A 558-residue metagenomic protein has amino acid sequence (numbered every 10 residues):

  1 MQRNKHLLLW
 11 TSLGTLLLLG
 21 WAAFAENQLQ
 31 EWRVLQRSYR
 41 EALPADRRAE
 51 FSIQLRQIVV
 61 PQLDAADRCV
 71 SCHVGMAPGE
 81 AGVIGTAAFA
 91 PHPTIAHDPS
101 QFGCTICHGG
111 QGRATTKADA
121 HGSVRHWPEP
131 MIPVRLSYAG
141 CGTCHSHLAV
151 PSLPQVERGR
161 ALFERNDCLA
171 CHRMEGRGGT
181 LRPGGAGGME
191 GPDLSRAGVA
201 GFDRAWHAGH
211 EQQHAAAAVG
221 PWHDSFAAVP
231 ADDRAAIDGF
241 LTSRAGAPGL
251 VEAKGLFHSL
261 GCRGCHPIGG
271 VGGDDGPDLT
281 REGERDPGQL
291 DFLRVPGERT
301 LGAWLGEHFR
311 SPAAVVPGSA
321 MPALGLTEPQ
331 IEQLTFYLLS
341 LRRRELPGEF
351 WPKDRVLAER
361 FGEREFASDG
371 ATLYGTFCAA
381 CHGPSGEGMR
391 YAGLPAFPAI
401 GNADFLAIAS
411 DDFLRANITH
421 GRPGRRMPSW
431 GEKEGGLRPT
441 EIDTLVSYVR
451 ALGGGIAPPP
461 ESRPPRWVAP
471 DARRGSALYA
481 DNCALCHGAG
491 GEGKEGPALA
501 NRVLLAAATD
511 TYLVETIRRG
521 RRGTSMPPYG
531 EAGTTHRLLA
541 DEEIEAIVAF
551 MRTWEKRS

Functional and structural regions predicted by a protein language model:
M1-I95, E129-P130, Q212, V229 (+4 more regions): N-terminal export/targeting leaders of redox proteins
Q36-A65, G79-H97, H126-P133, H145-E164 (+5 more regions): Electrostatic cytochrome c docking/interface patches
C69, C104, C141, C168 (+3 more regions): Short cysteine-rich clusters marking metal-coordination/redox-active sites
C72, C107, C144, C171 (+3 more regions): Short Cys/His-rich metal-coordination motifs, predominantly Zn2+-binding knuckles/fingers
G75, G110, H147, M174-E175 (+3 more regions): Cys/His-rich metal-chelating microdomains
F89-T143, L148-E157, A161, R165-A247 (+4 more regions): Extracytoplasmic electron-transfer domains, predominantly the class I c-type cytochrome c fold
L256-I268, G272-R281, A367, L373-F377 (+1 more regions): Acidic, Ser/Thr-rich low-complexity intrinsically disordered segments
F336-F366, A379-G401, D443-D471, A484-A506: Accessory recognition modules or surfaces
